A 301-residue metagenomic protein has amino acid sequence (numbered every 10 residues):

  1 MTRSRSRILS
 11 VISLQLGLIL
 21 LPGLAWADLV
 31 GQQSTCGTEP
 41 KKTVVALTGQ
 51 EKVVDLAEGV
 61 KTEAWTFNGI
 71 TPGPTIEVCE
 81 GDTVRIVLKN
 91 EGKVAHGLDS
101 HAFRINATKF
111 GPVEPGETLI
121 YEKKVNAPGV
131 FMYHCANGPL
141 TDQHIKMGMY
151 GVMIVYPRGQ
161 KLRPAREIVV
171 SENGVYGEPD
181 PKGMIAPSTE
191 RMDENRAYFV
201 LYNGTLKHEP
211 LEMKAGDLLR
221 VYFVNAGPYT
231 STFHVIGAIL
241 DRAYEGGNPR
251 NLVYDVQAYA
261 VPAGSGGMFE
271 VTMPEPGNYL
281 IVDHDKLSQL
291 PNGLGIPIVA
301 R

Functional and structural regions predicted by a protein language model:
M1-L9: N-terminal secretory signal peptides that target proteins for export/translocation
V11-G23: Bacterial N-terminal signal peptides
A25-F110, P115-I120, P164-A165, D180 (+3 more regions): N-terminal, post-signal-peptide metal-ligating segments of extracellular/periplasmic oxidoreductases, dominated by
G37-T38, I154-S171, P179: Low-complexity, Pro/Ser/Thr- and charge-rich linker/hinge segments at domain boundaries
L47, I86, L98, C135 (+4 more regions): Divalent metal-coordination and catalytic microenvironments
G92-H96, A102-P164, Y259-R301: Extracellular/periplasmic metallocenter environments
D99-R104, P228-D241: Short acidic, flexible loop segments centered on an aromatic residue
T232-H234, L240-N251, D255-Y259: Intrinsic, low-complexity N-terminal interaction/targeting segments
